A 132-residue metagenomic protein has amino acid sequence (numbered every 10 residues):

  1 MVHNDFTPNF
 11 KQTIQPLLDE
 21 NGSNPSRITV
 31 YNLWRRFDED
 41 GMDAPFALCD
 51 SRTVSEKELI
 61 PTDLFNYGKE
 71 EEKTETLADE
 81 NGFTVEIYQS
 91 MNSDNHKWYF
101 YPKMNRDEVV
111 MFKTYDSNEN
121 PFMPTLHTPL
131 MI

Functional and structural regions predicted by a protein language model:
M1-I87, N95-H96: Non-heme Fe(II) oxygenase catalytic core, chiefly the N-lobe of the double-stranded beta-helix
F83-I132: Catalytic core of Fe(II)/2-oxoglutarate
